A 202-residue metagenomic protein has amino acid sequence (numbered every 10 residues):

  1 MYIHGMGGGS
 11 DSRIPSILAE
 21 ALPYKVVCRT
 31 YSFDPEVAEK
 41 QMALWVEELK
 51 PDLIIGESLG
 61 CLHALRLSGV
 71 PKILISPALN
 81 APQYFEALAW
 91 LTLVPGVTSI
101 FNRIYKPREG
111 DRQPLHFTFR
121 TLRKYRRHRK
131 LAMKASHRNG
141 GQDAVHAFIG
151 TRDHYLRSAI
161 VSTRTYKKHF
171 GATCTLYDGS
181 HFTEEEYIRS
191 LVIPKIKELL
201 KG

Functional and structural regions predicted by a protein language model:
M1-L49: Active-site catalytic motif of lipid deacylating hydrolases and related acyltransferases
Y2-M6, I55, F148-G150: Short hydrophobic segments within beta-strands
R13, V37-Q41, L67, I160 (+1 more regions): Generic recognition of short, well-ordered alpha-helical segments
A19, H63-G69: Short loop/helix-cap segments at secondary-structure boundaries that form the rim of catalytic
D52-I55, P71-I73: Residue in the alpha/beta-hydrolase core beta-strand immediately N-terminal to the catalytic nucleophile
I55-L65: Gly/Ala-rich beta-loop-alpha elbow adjacent to hydrolase catalytic centers
P71-I73, P77-G202: The alpha/beta-hydrolase serine catalytic core
